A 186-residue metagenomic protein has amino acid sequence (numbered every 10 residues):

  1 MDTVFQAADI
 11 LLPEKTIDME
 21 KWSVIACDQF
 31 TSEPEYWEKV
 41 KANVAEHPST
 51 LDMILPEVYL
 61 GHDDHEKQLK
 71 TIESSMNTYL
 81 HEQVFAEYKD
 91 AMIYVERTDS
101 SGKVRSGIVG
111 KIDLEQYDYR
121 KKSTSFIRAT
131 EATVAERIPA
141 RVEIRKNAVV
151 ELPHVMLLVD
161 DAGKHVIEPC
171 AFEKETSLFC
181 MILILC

Functional and structural regions predicted by a protein language model:
M1-L183: N-terminal extension/subdomain marker
C186: Active-site beta-strand/loop microenvironment that shapes enzyme catalytic pockets
